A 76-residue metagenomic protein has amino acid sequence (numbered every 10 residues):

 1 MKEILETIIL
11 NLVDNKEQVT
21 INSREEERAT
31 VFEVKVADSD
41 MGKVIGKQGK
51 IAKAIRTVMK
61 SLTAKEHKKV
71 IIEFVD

Functional and structural regions predicted by a protein language model:
M1-K43, K53, T57-D76: RNA-contacting regions in translation and RNA-metabolism proteins, encompassing KH/S1 modules where present
